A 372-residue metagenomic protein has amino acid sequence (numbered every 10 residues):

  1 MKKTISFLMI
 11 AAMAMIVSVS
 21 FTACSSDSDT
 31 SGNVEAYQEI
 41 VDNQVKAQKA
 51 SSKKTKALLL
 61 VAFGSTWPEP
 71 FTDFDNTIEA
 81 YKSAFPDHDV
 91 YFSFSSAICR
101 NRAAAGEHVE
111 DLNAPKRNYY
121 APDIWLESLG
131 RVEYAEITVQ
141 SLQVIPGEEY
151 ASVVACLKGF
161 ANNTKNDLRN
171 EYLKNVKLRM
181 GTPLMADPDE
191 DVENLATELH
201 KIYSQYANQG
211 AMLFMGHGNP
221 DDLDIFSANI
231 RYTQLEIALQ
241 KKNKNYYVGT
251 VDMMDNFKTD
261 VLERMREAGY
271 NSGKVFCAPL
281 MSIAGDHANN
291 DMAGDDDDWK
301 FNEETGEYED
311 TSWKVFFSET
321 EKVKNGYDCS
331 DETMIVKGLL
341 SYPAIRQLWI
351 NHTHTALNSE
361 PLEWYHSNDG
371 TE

Functional and structural regions predicted by a protein language model:
M1-I10: Bacterial N-terminal signal peptides that target proteins for export
M9-V17: Hydrophobic helical h-region of N-terminal Sec-dependent signal peptides in bacterial secretory/periplasmic proteins
V17-S18, I78: A short hydrophobic/aromatic micro-motif that marks alpha-helical segments and, especially, helix-coil
V19-A23: C-terminal motif of bacterial Sec signal peptides marking the signal peptidase cleavage site
S26-E372: Active-site-proximal alpha-helix that buttresses catalytic centers in soluble enzyme cores
